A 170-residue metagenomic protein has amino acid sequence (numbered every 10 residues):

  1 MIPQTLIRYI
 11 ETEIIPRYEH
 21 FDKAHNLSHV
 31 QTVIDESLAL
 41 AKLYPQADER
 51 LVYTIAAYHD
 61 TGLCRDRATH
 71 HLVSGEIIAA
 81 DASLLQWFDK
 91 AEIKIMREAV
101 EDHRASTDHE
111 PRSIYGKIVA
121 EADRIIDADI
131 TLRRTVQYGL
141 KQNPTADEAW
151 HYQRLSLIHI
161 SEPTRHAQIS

Functional and structural regions predicted by a protein language model:
M1-I2, Y18-Q46, Y58, A105-S161: Divalent metal-dependent phosphate-bond-processing catalytic cores, especially two-metal-ion Mg2+/Mn2+ enzymes that act
M1-P16: Short alpha-helical hairpin
V33, T69-L84: An active-site-proximal "capping" alpha-helix that borders the catalytic cofactor pocket
D48-D66, H70, S74, I95-R104: His-Asp-centered metal-binding catalytic motifs of divalent-metal-dependent phosphohydrolases/nucleases
R67-A68, D129-T131, S170: Short, function-defining helix-loop hinge/capping sites that tune catalysis or transport
I77-D108: Hydrophobic, well-structured mid-protein blocks that either form specific transmembrane helices
I158-S170: Single conserved hydrophobic/aromatic residue that forms the stacking wall/gate of nucleotide- or nucleobase-binding
